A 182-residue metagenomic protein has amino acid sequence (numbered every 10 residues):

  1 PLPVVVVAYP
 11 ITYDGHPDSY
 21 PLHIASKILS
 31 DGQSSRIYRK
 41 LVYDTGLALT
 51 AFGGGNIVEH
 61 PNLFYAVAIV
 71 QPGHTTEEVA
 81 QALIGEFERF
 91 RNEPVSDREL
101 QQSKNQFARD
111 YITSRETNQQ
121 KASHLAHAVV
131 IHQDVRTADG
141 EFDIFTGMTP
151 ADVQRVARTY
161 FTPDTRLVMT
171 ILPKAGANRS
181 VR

Functional and structural regions predicted by a protein language model:
P1-S34: His/Glu-based metal-binding/catalytic segments typifying zinc-dependent metallopeptidases
P1-Y13, R39-G147, R166-P173, R179-R182: M16 family metallopeptidases and their MPP-like homologs
I24, F52-G53, E141, R155-A157: Short beta-alpha junctions and helix-cap segments that line functional grooves
A25-S26, Y38, I84, Q154 (+1 more regions): Generic solvent-exposed, charged/amphipathic alpha-helical segments that serve as macromolecular interface scaffolds
T149-D152: Charged alpha-helix within mobile-element recombinases
Q154-I171: Bilobed periplasmic-binding protein-like "clamshell/Venus-flytrap" ligand-binding domains
